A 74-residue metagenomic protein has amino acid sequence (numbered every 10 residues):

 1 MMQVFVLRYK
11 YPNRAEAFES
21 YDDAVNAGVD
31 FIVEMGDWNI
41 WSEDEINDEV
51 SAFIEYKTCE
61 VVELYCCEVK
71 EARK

Functional and structural regions predicted by a protein language model:
M1-R14, D30: Short aromatic-glycine-(Arg/Gly/Cys) micro-motifs in beta-strand/loop hairpins
A15-A17, A72-R73: Surface-exposed charge patches in extracellular/virion surface proteins
F18-D22: Conserved aromatic
A24-A27: Short amphipathic alpha-helices within nucleic acid-binding modules
D30-K74: Short, mixed-charge low-complexity intrinsically disordered segments
